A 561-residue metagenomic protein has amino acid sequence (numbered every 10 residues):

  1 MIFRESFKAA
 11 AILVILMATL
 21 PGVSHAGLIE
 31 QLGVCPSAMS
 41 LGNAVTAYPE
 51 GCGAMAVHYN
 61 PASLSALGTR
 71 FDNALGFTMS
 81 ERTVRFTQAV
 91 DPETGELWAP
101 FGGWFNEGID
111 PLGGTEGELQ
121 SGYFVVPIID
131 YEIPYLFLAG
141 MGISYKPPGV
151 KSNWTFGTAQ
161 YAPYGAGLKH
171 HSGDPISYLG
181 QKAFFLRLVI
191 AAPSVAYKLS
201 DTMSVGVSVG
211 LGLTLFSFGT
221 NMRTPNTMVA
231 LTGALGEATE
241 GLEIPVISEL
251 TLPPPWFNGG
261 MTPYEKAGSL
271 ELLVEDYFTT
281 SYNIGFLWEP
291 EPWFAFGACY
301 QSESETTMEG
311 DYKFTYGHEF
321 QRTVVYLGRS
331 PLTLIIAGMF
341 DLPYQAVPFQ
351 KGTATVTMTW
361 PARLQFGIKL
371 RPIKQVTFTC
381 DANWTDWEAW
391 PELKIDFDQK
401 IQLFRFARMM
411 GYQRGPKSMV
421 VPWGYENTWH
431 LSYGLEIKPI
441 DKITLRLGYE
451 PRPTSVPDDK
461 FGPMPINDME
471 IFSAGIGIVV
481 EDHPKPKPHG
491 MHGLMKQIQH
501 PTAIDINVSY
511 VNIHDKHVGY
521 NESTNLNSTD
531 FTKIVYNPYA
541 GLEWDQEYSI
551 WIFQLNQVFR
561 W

Functional and structural regions predicted by a protein language model:
M1-A11: Bacterial N-terminal signal peptides that target proteins for export
A9-A10, W104-P111, M203, Y326: A generic structural signal for solvent-exposed, polar alpha-helical segments
A10-P21: Bacterial N-terminal signal peptides
G22-F156, Q160, N467-D468: N-terminal, post-signal peptide beta-strand-biased segments of exported outer-membrane/organellar beta-barrel and other
H25-G42, T46, C52, L138-W561: Outer-membrane beta-barrel porins/channels
